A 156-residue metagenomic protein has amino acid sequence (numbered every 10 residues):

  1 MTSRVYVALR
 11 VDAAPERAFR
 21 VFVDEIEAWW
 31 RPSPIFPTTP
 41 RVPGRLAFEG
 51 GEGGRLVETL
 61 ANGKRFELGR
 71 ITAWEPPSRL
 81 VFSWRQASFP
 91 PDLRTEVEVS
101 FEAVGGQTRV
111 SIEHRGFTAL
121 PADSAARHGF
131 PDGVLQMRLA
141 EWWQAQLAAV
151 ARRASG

Functional and structural regions predicted by a protein language model:
M1-P43: Hydrophobic ligand-binding cavity/cleft-lining segments
V7-L9, L68-A73, T95-A103: Hydrophobic/aromatic beta-strand elements that line small-molecule binding cavities or substrate pockets in beta-rich
A8-D12, A47, T59, S100: Generic structural detector for well-ordered beta-strands
A18-F22, L56, I71, F82 (+3 more regions): Hydrophobic pocket/interface hotspot
T39-G44, A148-G156: Short, highly charged C-terminal tails/helix-capping segments
P40-Q86: Glycine-rich portal/gate segments that line the openings of hydrophobic small-molecule binding cavities
A87-E141: Beta-strand/loop substructures that line and gate deep hydrophobic ligand-binding cavities in soluble
